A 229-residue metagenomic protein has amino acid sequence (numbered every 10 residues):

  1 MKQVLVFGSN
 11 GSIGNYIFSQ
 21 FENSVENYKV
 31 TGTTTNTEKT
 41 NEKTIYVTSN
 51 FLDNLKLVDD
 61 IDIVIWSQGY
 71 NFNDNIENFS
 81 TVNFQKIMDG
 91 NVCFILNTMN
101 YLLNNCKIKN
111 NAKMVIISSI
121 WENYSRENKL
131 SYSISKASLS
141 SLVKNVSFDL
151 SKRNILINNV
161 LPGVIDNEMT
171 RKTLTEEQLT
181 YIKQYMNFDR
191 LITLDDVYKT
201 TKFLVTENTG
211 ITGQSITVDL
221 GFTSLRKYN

Functional and structural regions predicted by a protein language model:
N10-S19: N-terminal Rossmann NAD(P)H-binding glycine-rich loop of SDR-like oxidoreductase domains
I45-L52, W66-Q85, N104, N128-S131 (+1 more regions): Conserved mid-core segment of classical short-chain dehydrogenase/reductases
Y70, E77-N97, V115, L139: Catalytic Tyr-X3-Lys loop
M99, S135: Active-site helix of classical SDR
N104, F148-D149: Alpha-helical segment proximal to the catalytic Tyr-Lys
S151, L156, I211-G213: Short, small/polar-rich loop/turn modules that mediate ligand/substrate recognition or access, typified
L161-K172: Short, flexible catalytic-loop segment of classical short-chain dehydrogenase/reductase
R190-V218: C-terminal substrate-recognition "lid" of short-chain dehydrogenase/reductases
